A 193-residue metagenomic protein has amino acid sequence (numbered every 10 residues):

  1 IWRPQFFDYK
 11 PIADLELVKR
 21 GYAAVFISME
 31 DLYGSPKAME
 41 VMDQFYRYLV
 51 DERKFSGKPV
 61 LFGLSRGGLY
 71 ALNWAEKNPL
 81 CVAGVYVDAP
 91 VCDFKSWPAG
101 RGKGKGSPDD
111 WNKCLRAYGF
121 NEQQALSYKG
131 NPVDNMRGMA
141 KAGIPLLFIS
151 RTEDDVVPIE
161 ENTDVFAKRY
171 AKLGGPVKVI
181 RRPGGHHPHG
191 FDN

Functional and structural regions predicted by a protein language model:
I1-F6: Short beta-strand element of the alpha/beta-hydrolase
Y9-V25: Short amphipathic alpha-helix adjacent to the substrate-entry channel of hydrolases
Y33-K54, N73: Alpha/beta-hydrolase active-site loop
R53-S65: Alpha/beta-hydrolase fold nucleophile elbow
G63-N73: Glycine-rich nucleophile elbow surrounding the catalytic serine of serine-hydrolase chemistry
N73-E122: Hydrolase active-site cap/lid region
G104-D164, K168-A171: The feature captures the conserved acid-bearing segment of alpha/beta-hydrolase catalytic domains
V156, E160-N193: C-terminal catalytic histidine-bearing segment of alpha/beta-hydrolase fold enzymes
